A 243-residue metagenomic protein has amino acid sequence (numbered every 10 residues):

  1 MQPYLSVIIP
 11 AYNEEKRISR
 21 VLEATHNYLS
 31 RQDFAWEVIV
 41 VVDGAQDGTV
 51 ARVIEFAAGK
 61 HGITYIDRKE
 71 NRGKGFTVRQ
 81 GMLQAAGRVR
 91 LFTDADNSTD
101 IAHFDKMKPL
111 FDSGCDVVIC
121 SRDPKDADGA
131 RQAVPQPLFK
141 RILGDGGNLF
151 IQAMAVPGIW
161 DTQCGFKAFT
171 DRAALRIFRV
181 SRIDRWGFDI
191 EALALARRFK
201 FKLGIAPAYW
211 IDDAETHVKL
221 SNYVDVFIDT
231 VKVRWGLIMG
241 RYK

Functional and structural regions predicted by a protein language model:
M1-N27, F34: N-proximal low-complexity "stem/linker" segments adjacent to membrane-targeting elements
M1-Y4, A130-R131, L149, M154-P157 (+1 more regions): Hydrophobic helical membrane-anchoring modules
E14-R17, A45, K74, D100: Donor nucleotide-sugar binding loop of glycosyltransferases
K16-R20, D47-F56: Acidic helix N-cap motif at the loop->helix transition within catalytic regions of sugar-transfer enzymes
W36, V50-Q84: Conserved donor nucleotide-binding strand/loop of the catalytic core
V42-A51, N97: A conserved acidic beta->alpha catalytic loop
R68-Q84, V89, I101-W186, D213-V218: Acceptor/aglycone-binding surface of glycosyltransferases and processive sugar-polymer synthases
